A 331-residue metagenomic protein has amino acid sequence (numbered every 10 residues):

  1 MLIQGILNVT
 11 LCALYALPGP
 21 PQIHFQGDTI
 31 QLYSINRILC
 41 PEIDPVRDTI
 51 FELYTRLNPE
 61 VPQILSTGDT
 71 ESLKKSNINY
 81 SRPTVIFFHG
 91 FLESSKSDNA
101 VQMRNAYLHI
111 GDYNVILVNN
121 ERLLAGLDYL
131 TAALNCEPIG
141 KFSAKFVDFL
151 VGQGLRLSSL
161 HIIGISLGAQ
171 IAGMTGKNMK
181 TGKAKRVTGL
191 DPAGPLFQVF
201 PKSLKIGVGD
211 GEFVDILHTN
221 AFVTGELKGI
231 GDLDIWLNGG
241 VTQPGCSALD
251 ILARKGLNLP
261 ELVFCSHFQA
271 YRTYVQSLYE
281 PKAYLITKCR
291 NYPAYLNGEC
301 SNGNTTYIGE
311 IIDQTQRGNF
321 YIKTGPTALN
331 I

Functional and structural regions predicted by a protein language model:
M1-L117, L124-N135, K145-L157, K180-G182 (+3 more regions): Flexible, membrane-associating and regulatory peripheral segments of lipid-active enzymes
R122-L124, G194: Alpha/beta-hydrolase active-site loop signature
S158-S159, G173, K185: Preference for well-ordered, secondary-structure-rich cores of eukaryotic proteins
I163-M174: Glycine-rich nucleophile elbow surrounding the catalytic serine of serine-hydrolase chemistry
R186-L196, H218-F222, G240: Active-site nucleophile loop of the alpha/beta-hydrolase fold
